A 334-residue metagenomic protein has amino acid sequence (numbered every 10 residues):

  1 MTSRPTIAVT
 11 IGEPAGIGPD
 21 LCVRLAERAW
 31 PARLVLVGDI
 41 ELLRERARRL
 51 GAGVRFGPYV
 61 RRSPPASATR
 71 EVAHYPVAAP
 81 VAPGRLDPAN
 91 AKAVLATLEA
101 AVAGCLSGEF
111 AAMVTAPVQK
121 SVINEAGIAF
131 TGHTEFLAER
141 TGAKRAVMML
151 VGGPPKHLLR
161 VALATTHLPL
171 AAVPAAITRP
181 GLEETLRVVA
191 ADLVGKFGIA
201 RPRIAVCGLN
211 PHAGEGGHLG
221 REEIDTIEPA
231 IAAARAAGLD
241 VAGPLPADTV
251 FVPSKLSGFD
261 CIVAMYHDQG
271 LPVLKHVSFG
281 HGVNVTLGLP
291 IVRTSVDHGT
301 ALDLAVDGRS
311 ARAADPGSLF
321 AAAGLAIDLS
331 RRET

Functional and structural regions predicted by a protein language model:
M1-E222, E228-T334: Anion-binding alpha/beta catalytic cores of soluble intermediary-metabolism enzymes, centered on
